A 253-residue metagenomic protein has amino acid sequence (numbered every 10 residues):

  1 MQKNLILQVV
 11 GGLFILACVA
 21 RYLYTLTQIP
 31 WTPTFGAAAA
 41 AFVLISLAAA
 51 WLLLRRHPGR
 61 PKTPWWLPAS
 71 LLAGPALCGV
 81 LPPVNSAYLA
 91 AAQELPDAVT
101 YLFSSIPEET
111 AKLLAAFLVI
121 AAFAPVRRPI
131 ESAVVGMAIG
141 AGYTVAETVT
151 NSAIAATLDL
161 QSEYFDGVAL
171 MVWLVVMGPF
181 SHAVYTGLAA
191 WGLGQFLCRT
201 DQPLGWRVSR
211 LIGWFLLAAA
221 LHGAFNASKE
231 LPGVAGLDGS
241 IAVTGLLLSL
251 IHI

Functional and structural regions predicted by a protein language model:
M1-I251: Hydrophobic alpha-helical segments at protein termini of multi-pass membrane proteins
